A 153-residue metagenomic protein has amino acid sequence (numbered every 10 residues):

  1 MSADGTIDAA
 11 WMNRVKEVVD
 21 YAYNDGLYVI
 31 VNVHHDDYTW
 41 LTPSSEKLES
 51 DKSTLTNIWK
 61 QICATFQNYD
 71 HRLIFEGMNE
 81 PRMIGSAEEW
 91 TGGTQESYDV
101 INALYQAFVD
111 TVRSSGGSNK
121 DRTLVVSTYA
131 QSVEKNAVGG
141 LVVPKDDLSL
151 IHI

Functional and structural regions predicted by a protein language model:
M1-T123, T128-A137: Active-site mouth of glycoside hydrolases
A137-V143: Short secondary-structure capping micro-motifs at structural edges
V143-S149: Short, conserved loop/helix-junction motifs that constitute active-site signature segments in enzyme catalytic cores
I151-I153: Conserved small/polar residues in nucleotide/adenosyl-binding loops
